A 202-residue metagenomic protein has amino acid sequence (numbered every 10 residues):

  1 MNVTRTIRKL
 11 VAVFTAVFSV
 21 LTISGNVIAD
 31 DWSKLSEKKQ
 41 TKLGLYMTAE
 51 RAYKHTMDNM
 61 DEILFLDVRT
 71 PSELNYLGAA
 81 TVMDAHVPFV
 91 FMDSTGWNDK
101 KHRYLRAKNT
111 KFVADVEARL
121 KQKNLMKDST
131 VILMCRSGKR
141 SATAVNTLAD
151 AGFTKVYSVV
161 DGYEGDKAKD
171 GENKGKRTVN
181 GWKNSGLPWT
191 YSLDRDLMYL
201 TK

Functional and structural regions predicted by a protein language model:
N2-T6, G25-N59, N75-T130, S141-K202: Rhodanese-like catalytic fold shared by cysteine-dependent sulfurtransferases and DSP/PTP-type phosphatases
R8-V17: Sec-dependent N-terminal signal peptides
V17-V27: C-terminal segment of classical bacterial N-terminal signal peptides
L64-R69: Short hydrophobic beta-strand that contains or immediately precedes a catalytic carboxylate
S72: Glycine-rich nucleotide phosphate-binding loop and flanking beta-alpha elements of Rossmann-like dinucleotide-binding
M134: Short, surface-exposed ligand- or partner-binding patches at beta-edge/loop junctions that are enriched in aromatics
G138: Conserved G/P- and acidic residue-centered "switch" motifs that form tight phosphate/ATP-binding loops in soluble
